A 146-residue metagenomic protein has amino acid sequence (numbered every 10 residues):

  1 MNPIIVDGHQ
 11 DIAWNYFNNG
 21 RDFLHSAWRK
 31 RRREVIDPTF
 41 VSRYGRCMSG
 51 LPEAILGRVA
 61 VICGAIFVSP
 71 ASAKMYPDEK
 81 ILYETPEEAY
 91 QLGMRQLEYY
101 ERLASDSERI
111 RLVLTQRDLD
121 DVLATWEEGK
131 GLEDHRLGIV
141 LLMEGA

Functional and structural regions predicted by a protein language model:
M1-A146: N-terminal hydrophobic targeting/anchoring segments and the immediately downstream early-domain regions of hydrolases
